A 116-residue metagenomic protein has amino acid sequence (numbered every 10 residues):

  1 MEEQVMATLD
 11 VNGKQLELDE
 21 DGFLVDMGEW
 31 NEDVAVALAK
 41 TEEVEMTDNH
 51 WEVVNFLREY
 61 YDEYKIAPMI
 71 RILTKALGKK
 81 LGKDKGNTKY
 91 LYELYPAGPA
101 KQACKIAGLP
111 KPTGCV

Functional and structural regions predicted by a protein language model:
M1-V5: Short, Lys/Arg-enriched N-terminal segments with co-localized hydrophobic residues within the first ~10-30 amino acids
D10-E42: N-terminal first-folded block
L18, I72, G78-V116: Helix-rich interaction surfaces within compact, conserved domain-sized segments that mediate assembly or partner
D19, D26, R58, D62-Y64: Non-transmembrane "mature" sequence context
M27-V34, W51-E52, K65-M69, K80-K83: Short acidic alpha-helix initiation/capping motifs at coil-to-helix transition points, especially at protein N-termini
T41, E45-D48, E52: Short, contiguous, helix-prone interaction/anchoring segments in small proteins
E45, Y64-M69, L91: Short acidic, glycine/proline-enriched loop segments that cap or flank alpha-helices
V54-Y61, G78: Amphipathic alpha-helical segments that form the core helices of the histone-fold
